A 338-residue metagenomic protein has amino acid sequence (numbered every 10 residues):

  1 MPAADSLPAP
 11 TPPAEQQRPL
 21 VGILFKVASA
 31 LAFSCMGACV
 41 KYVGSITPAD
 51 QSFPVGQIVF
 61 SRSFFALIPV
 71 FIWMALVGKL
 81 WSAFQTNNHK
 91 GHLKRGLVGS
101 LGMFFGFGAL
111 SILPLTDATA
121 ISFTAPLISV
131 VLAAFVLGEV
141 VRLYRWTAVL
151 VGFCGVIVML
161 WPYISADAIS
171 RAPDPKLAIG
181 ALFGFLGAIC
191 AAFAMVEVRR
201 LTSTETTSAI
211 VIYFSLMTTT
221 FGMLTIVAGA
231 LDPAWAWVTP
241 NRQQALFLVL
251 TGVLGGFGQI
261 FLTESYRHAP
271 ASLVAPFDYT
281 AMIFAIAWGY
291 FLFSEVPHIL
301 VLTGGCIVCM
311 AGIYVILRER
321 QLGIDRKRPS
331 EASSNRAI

Functional and structural regions predicted by a protein language model:
M1-A32, S45-D50, V55, F64-K94 (+5 more regions): Membrane-interface interhelical linkers
M1-L24, V130-I189, S203, C309-I338: Juxtamembrane helix-loop boundary signature in multi-pass membrane transporters
G22-A28, T86-L97, V141-C154, L177-A181 (+2 more regions): Cytoplasmic-side transmembrane-helix entry/capping segments in multi-pass membrane proteins
A30-S34, A38, F71, G96-F104 (+8 more regions): Hydrophobic/small/kink-forming positions within alpha-helical transmembrane segments of polytopic membrane proteins
A32-F65, F193-M217: Juxtamembrane helix-loop-helix junctions in multi-pass membrane proteins
P54-I68, G108-P126, D174-C190, T239-G255 (+2 more regions): Structural signature of hydrophobic alpha-helical transmembrane segments
A118-T124, L201-M217, G256-Y290: Helix-helix packing/entry segments at the starts of transmembrane helices
P126-L150, I283-T303: C-terminal transmembrane-helix exit sites in multi-pass transporters
